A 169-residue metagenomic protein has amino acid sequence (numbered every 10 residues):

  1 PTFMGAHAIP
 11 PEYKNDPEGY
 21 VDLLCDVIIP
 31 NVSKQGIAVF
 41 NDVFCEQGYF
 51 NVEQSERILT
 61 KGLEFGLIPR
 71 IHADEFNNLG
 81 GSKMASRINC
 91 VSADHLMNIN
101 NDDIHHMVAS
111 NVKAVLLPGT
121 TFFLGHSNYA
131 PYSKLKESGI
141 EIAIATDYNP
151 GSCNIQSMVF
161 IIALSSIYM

Functional and structural regions predicted by a protein language model:
P1-L79: Metal-coordinating catalytic core of metallo-dependent amide/deamination hydrolases
I68, N78-M169: Active-site-adjacent C-terminal substructures of enzyme catalytic domains
